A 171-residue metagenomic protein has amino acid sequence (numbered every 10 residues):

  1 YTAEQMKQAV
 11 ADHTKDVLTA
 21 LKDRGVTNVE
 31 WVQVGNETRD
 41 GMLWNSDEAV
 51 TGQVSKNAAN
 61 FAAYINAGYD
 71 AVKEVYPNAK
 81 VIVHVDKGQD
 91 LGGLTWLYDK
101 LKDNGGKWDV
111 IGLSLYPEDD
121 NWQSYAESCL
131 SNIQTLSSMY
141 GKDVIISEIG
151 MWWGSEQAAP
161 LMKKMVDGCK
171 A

Functional and structural regions predicted by a protein language model:
Y1-T2, K7-L18, Q53-H84, S124-M139: Aromatic-lined substrate-binding rim segments of carbohydrate-active enzymes
T2-V34, N60-A71, L97-N104, K163-K170: An active-site-proximal structural segment forming one wall of the substrate-binding cleft that immediately precedes
A3-E4, G41-N57, V83-V85, L113-S124 (+1 more regions): Surface-exposed cleft-lining segments at the edges of enzyme active sites
E4-Q8, E30, E37, E48 (+5 more regions): Glutamate identity and glutamate-enriched acidic tracts
T14-V54, I82-H84: Active-site groove signature of glycoside hydrolases
L21-G25, N36, M42, G68 (+7 more regions): Sec/Tat-exported extracytoplasmic proteins
A59, P77-K80, L91-L161, V166 (+1 more regions): Glycoside hydrolase catalytic-domain groove-lining segments
